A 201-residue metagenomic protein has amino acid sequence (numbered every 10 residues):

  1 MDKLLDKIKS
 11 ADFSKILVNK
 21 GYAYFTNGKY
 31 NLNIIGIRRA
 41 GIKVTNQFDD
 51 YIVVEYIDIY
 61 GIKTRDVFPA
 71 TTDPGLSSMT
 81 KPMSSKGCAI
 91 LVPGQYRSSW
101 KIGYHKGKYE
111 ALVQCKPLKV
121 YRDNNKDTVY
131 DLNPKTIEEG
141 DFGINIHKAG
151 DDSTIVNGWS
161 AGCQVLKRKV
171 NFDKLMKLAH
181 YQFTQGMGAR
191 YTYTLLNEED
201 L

Functional and structural regions predicted by a protein language model:
M1-N157, N171-H180, M187-Y191, L196-D200: Cell wall/extracellular polymer interaction/catalysis modules
L166-K169: Soluble non-cytosolic domains of exported or imported proteins
